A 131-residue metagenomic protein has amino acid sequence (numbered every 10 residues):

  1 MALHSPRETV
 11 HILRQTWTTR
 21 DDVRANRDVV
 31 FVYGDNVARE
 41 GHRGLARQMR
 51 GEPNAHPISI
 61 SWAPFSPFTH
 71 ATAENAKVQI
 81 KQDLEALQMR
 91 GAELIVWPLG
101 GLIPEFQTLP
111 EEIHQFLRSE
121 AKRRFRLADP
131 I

Functional and structural regions predicted by a protein language model:
A2-I131: Macrodomain-like recognition of ADP-ribose-binding/processing modules
